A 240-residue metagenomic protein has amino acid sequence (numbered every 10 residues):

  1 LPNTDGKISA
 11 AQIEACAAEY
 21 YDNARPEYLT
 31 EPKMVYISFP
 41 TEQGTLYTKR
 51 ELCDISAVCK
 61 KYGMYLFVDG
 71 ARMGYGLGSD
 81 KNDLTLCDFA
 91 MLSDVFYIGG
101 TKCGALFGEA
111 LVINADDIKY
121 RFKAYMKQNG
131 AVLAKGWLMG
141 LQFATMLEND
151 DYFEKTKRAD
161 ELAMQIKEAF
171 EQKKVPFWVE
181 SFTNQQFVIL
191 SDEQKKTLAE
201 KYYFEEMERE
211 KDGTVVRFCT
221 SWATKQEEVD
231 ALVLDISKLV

Functional and structural regions predicted by a protein language model:
L1-P40, Y47-D54: PLP-dependent aminotransferase-class I/II
P2-N3, T41, D192, W222: Short loop or secondary-structure boundary microenvironments that flank and position key functional residues
A15, R50-K61, L84, D88-M91 (+6 more regions): Alpha-helical scaffolding segments of alpha/beta enzyme cores, especially the outer helices of TIM-barrel or partial
E31-K33, S38-T41, L46, D83-T183: Active-site C-terminal subdomain of aminotransferase-like
M34, Y65-F67, V95, V215-R217: Structural preference for beta-strand elements that scaffold enzyme active sites
T41, R72-G74, K102, W222-T224: Active-site-proximal loop/turn and secondary-structure-junction residues that shape catalytic pockets, frequently
Y47-S79: Catalytic PLP-binding core of fold-type I/II PLP enzymes
M164-K238: Conserved C-terminal alpha-helix-loop-beta "cap" of PLP-dependent enzymes that closes/shapes the active-site mouth
